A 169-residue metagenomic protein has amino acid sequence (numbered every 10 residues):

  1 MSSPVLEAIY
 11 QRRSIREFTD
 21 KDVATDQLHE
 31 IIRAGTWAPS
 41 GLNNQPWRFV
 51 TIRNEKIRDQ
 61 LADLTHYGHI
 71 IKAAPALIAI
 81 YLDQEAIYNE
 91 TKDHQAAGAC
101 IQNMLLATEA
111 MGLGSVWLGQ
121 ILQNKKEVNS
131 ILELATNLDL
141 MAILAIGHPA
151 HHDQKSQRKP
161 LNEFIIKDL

Functional and structural regions predicted by a protein language model:
M1-V5: Charged, compositionally biased N-terminal leader segments and the immediate start of the first structured element
E7-I15, D20, M141-L169: C-terminal helix-cap and adjacent tail motif
D26-R33, W37-G98: Glycine/small-residue-rich phosphate/adenosyl-binding loop
Q27, N54, E127-V128, L134: Short Asp/Glu-rich motifs
G35, A86-I131, L144: Small-aliphatic-rich amphipathic alpha-helix that forms the alpha element of a beta-alpha
N44-W47, L113, M141: Short secondary-structure junction motifs
I70-A74, A79, L132-K155: A glycine-rich helix N-cap at a beta->alpha junction
